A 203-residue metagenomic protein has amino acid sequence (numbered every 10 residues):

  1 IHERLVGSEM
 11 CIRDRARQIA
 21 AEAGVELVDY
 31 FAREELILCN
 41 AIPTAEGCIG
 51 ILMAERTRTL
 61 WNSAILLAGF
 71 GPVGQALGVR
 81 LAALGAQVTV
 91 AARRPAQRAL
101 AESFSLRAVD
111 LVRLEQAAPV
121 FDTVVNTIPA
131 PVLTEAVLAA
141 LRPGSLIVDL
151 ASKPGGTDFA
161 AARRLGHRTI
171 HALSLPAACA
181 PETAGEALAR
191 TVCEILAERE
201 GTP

Functional and structural regions predicted by a protein language model:
I1-G7: Single conserved hydrophobic/aromatic residue that forms the stacking wall/gate of nucleotide- or nucleobase-binding
S8, A101-A178: Rossmann-like adenosine-cofactor binding region
S8-Y30, L150-A197: Rossmann-fold NAD(P)-binding glycine/threonine-rich loop
E34-M53: A glycine-rich, Thr/Ser-enriched phosphate-binding loop motif common to dinucleotide/cofactor-binding enzymes
W61-A82: Glycine-rich adenosine-cofactor-binding loop
V73, A96-Q97, K153: Conserved Rossmann-like nucleotide-cofactor binding loop
L84-F104: NAD(P)-binding Rossmann-fold cofactor-contacting core
